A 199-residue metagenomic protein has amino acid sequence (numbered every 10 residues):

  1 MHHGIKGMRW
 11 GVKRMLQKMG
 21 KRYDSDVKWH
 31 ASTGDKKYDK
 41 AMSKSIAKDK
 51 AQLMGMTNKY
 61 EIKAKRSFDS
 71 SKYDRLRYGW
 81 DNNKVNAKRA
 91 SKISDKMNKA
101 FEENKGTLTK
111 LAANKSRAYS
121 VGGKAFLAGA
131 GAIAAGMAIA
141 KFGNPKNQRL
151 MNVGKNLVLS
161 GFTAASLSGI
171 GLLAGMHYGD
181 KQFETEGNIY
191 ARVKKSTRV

Functional and structural regions predicted by a protein language model:
M1-K13: Short acidic, low-complexity intrinsically disordered linear motifs used for protein-protein interactions
V12-G34, M42, A51: Charged, amphipathic alpha-helical linkers/stalks
K18, S25, S32, T57 (+4 more regions): Conformational-control "hinges and anchors"
T33-D69, D74-R77, D81, V85 (+1 more regions): Amphipathic, membrane-inserting segments
M97, F101-T107: Membrane-proximal, non-transmembrane alpha-helical segments
K105-G131, F142, K146-F162: Membrane-penetrating hydrophobic segments
I133-L150, S168-E184: Short hydrophobic alpha-helical membrane-entry/anchor segments
